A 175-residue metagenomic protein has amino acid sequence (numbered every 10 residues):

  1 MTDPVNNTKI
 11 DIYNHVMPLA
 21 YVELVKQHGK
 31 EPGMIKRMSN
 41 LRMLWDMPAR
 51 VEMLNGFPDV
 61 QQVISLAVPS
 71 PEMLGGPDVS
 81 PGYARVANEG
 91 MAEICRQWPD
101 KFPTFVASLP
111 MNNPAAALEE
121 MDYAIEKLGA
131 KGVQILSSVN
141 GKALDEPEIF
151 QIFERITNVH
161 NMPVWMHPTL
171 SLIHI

Functional and structural regions predicted by a protein language model:
M1-I173: Helix-coil boundary/capping segments in enzymes
